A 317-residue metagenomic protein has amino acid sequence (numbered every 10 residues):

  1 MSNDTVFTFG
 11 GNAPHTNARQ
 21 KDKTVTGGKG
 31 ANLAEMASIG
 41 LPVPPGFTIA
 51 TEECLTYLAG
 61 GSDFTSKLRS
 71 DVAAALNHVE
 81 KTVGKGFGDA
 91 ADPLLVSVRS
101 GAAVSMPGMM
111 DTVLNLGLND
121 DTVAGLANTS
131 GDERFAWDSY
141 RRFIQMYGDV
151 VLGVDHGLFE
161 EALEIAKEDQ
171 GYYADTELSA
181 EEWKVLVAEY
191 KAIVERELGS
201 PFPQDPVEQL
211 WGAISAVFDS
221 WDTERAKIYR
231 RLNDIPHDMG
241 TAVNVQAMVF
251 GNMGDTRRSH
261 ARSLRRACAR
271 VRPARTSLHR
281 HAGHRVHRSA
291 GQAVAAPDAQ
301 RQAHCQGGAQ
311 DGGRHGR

Functional and structural regions predicted by a protein language model:
M1-R317: Nucleotide/phosphate-binding sheet-loop regions of phosphoryl- and nucleotidyl-transfer enzymes
